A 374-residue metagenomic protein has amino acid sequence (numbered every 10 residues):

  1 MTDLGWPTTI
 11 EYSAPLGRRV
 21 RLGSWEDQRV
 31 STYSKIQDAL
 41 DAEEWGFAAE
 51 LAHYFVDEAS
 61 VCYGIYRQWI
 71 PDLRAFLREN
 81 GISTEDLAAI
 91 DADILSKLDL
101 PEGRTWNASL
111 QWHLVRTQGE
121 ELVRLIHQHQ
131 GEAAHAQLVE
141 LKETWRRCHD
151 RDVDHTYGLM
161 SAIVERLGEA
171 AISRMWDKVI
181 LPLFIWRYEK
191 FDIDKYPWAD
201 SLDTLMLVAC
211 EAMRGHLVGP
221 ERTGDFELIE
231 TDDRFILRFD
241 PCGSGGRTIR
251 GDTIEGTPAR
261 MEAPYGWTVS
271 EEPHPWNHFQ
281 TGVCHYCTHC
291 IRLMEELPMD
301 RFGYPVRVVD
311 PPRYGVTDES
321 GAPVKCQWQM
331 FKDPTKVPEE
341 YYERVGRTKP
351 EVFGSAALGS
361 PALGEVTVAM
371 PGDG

Functional and structural regions predicted by a protein language model:
T2-L293, Y304-K325, D333-G374: N-terminal accessory segment detector
L297-G303: A structural motif corresponding to the C-terminal end of an alpha-helix and its immediate exit/capping segment
W328: An acidic-aromatic pocket/loop used at catalytic or ligand-binding sites
